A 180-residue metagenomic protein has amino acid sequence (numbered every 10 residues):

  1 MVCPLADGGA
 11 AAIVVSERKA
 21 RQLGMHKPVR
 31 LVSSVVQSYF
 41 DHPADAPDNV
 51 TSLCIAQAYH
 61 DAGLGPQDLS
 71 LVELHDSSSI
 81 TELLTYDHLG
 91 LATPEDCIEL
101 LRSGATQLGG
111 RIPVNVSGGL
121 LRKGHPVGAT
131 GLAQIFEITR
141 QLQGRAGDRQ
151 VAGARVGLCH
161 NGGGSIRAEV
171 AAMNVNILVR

Functional and structural regions predicted by a protein language model:
M1-L53, Q57, A105-S117, L121 (+3 more regions): Condensing-enzyme catalytic core mediating Claisen C-C bond formation in acyl metabolism
A12-R18, K123-A146: Active-site-proximal alpha-helical scaffold in enzymes
K19, L23, L91-A92, L142: Catalytic phosphate/nucleotide-handling subdomain of diverse soluble enzymes
R21, H60, D87: Short polybasic/polar patches that bind polyanions
P43-D48, D76-E99, G110, P126-G128 (+1 more regions): Short glycine/threonine-rich loop-to-helix capping motif typified by GTGT followed within a few residues by an Asp-Pro
C54-S70, T81, L142-R145: Conserved active-site "lid/cap" helical segment
G65-E73, D96, N115-H125, G144-R149: Hydrophobic alpha-helical bundle architecture
A92-G104, A146-G153: A glycine-biased, small/acidic residue-tolerant capping/turn segment at secondary-structure junctions
